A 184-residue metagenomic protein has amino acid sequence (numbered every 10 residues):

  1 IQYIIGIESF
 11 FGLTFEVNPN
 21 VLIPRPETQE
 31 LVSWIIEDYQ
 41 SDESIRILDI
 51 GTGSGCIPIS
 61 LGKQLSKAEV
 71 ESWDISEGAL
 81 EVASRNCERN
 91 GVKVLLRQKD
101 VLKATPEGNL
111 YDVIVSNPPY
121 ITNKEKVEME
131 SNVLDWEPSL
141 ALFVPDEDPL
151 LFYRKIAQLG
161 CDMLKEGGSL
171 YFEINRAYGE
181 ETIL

Functional and structural regions predicted by a protein language model:
I1-E37: Conserved AdoMet
I23, E30, E77-G78, L151 (+1 more regions): Short alpha-helical
P24, G53-S54, P149: Short glycine/threonine-rich catalytic loop with a Thr-x-Gly-x-Asp
E30-E128: Conserved SAM/SAH cofactor-binding pocket of Class I
I35, L61, V133, I156 (+1 more regions): Class I S-adenosylmethionine-dependent transferase superfamily signal
Y120-F152: Mobile active-site "lid"/loop adjacent to the S-adenosyl-L-methionine
D146-L184: Conserved Class I SAM-dependent methyltransferase catalytic core
